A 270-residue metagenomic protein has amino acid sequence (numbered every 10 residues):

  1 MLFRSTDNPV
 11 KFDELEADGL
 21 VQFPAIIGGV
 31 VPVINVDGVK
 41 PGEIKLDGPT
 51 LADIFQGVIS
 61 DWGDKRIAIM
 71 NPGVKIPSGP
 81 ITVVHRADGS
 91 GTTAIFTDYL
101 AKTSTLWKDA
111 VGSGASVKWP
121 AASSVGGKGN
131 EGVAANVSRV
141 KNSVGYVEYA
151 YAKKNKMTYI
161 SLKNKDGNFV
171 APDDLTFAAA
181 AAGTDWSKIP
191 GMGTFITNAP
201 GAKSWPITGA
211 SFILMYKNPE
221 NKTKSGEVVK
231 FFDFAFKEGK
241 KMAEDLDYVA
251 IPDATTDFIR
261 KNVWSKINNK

Functional and structural regions predicted by a protein language model:
M1-M70, K75-I76, A134-N136, A150-N155: N-terminal segment of the mature folded domain
G19-L20, N35-G42, P80-R86, P120-S124 (+2 more regions): Second-shell loop/turn segments in exported
I27-P32, P80-I81, M157, G167-N168 (+1 more regions): Small-molecule pocket liners
G29, G48, A52-Q56, N71 (+6 more regions): Extracytoplasmic/secreted envelope proteins and their assembly/folding machinery, especially bacterial periplasmic
D37-I44, D61, G89-T92, L106-W107 (+1 more regions): Short helix-loop capping/hinge motifs at secondary-structure junctions, enriched in acidic/polar residues
I54, W62, S78-G89, Y99-L100 (+1 more regions): Short beta-strand->loop
V74-G79, T197-K270: Extracellular/periplasmic juxtamembrane helices and adjacent flexible linkers that interface with membrane partners
G89-T184: Ligand-binding pocket segment of bilobal, Venus flytrap-like solute-binding proteins
